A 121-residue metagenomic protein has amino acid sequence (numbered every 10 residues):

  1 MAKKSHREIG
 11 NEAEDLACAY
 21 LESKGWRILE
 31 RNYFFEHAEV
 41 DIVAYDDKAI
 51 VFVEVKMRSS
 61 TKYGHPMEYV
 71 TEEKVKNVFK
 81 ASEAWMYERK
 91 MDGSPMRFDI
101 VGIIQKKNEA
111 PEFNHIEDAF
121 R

Functional and structural regions predicted by a protein language model:
M1-K3, R58-T61, H115-I116: Short glycine/proline- and charge-enriched loop/turn segments that cap or connect secondary-structure elements
M1-R31: Acidic-basic catalytic patches of nuclease active cores, encompassing PD-(D/E)XK and other metal-cofactor nuclease
L21, V40-T61, V78: Conserved catalytic cores of phosphodiester-cleaving nucleases, focusing on short active-site segments
R27, I50, P95: Hydrophobic "anchor" residues on beta-strands that sit immediately upstream of conserved functional sites
F35-A38: Short acidic/glycine-enriched loop/turn segments that link adjacent beta-strands
S59-F79, Y87-E88: Mg2+/Mn2+-dependent nuclease catalytic core
E88-R121: Domain-level recognition of nuclease-like catalytic cores that cleave nucleotide substrates
